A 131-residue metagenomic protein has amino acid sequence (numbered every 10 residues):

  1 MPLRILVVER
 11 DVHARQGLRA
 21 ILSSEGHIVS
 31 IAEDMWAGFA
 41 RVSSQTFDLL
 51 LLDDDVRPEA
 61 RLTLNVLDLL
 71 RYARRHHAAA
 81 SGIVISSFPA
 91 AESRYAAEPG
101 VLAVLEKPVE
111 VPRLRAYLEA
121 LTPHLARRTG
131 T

Functional and structural regions predicted by a protein language model:
E9: Conserved acidic carboxylate
V12, E33-A37, P112: Acidic phosphotransfer microenvironment of two-component signaling modules
V12-S30: Two-component/phosphorelay signaling modules centered on CheY-like receiver
I31-L49, R57: Acidic, metal-coordinating helix/loop segments flanking the phosphotransfer/catalytic sites of two-component signaling
S43-Q45, R71-A80: Conserved phosphotransfer cores of two-component systems
D55-R61: The short loop immediately C-terminal to the conserved phospho-acceptor aspartate in CheY-like receiver
L62-L64, D68, R75, V84-E106 (+1 more regions): Alpha4 helix (beta4-alpha4-beta5 surface) of REC/receiver domains from two-component response regulators
V109-A120, A126: C-terminal output helix
